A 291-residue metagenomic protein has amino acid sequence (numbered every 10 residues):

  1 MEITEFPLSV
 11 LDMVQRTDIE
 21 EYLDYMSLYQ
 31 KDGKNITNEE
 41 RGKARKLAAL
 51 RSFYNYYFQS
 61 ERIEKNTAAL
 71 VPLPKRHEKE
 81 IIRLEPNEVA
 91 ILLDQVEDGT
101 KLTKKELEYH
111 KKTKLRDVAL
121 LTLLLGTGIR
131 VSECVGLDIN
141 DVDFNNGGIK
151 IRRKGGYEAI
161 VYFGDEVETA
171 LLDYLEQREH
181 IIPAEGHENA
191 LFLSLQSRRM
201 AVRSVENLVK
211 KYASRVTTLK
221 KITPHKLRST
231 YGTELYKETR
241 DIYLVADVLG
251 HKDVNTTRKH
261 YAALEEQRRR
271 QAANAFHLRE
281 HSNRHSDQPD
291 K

Functional and structural regions predicted by a protein language model:
M1-K291: Conserved catalytic core of the tyrosine transesterase superfamily
